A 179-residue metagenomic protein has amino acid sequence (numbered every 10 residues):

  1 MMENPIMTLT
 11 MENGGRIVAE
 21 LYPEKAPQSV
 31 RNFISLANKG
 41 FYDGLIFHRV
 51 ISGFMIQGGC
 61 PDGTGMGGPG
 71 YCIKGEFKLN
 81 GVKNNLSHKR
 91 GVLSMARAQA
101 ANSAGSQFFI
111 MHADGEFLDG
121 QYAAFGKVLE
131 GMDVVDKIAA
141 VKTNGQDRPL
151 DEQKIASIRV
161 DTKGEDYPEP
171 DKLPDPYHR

Functional and structural regions predicted by a protein language model:
M1-R179: Cyclophilin-like peptidyl-prolyl cis-trans isomerases
